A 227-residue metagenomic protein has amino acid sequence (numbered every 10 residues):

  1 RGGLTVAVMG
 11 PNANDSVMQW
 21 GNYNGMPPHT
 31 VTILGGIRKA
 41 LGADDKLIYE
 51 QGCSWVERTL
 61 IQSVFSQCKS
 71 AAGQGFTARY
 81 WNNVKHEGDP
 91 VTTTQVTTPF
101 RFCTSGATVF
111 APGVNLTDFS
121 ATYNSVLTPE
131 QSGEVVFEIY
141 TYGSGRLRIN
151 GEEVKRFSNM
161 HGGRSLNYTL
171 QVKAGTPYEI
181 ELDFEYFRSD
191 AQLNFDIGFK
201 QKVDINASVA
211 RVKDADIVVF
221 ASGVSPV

Functional and structural regions predicted by a protein language model:
R1-T5: Cofactor-pocket helix-loop regions in the catalytic cores of large enzyme subunits
V6-A7, F220: Conserved beta-strand elements of the Class I
V8, Q19-N22, G75, K85: Residue-level preference for alpha-helix termini and adjacent loops
P11-N14, G223-V227: Short connector loops/turns at beta-strand edges and beta->alpha or beta->beta junctions
A13-L41, F157-H161: Glycine- and acidic-residue-enriched helix-capping/strand-helix junction motifs
S16-P27, G198-I205, V227: Glycine-rich tight-turn/loop motif centered on a GG-T
A43-L47: A generic structural motif
I48-V136, Y140-A210, D214-P226: Extracellular/secretory pathway-exposed regions associated with glycan biology
